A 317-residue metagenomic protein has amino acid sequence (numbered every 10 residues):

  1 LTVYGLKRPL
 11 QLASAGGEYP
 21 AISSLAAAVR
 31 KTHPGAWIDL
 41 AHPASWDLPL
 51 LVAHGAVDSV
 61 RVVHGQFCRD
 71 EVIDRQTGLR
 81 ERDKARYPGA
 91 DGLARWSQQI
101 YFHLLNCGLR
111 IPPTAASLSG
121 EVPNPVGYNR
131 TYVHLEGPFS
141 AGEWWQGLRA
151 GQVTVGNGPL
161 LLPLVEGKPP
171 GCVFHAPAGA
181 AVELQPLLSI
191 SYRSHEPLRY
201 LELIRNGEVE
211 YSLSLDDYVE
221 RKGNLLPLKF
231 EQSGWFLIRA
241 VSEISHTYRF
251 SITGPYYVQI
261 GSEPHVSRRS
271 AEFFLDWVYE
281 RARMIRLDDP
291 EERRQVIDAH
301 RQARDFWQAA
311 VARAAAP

Functional and structural regions predicted by a protein language model:
L1-L109: Catalytic cores of extracellular degradative/oxidative enzymes
A28-V29, H33-A36, W46-P49, F102 (+1 more regions): C-terminal functional module detector
